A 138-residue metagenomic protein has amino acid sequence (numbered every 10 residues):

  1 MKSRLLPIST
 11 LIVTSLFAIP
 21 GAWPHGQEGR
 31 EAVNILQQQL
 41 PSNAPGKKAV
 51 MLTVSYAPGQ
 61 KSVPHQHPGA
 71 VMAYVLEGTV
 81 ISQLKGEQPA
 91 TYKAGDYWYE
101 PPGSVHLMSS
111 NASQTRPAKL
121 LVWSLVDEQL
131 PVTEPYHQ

Functional and structural regions predicted by a protein language model:
K2-P7, L11-V50, Q83, Y99 (+2 more regions): A short, N-terminal "cap"/entry segment at the start of jelly-roll beta-barrel domains of the cupin/DSBH fold
K47, G59-Y74: A short beta-loop-beta micro-motif enriched in histidine and acidic residues
V54, Q60, L76-T79, L84 (+2 more regions): Sec/Tat-exported extracytoplasmic proteins
Y56, G86-G103: Short acidic-glycine-tyrosine-enriched beta hairpin
S62-H67, L84, T91, S109-A112: Short histidine-centered beta-strand/loop micro-motifs that create catalytic or ligand/metal-coordination sites
P64, M72-Y74, Y97-E100, L121-S124: Structural recognition of the beta-strand scaffold that forms the well-ordered cores of secreted hydrolase catalytic
G69-G86, D96: Glycine- and acidic-residue-biased ligand/ion/polar-headgroup-sensing regions
Q88-P89, G103-P131: Ligand-binding loop in jelly-roll beta-barrel domains
